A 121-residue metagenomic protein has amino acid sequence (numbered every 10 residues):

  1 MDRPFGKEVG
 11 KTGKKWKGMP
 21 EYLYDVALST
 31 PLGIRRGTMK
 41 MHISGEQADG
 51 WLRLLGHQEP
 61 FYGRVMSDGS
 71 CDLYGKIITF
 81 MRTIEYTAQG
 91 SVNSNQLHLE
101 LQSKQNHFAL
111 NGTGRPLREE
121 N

Functional and structural regions predicted by a protein language model:
F5-N121: Central antiparallel beta-sheet cores of small beta-barrel/beta-sandwich binding domains
